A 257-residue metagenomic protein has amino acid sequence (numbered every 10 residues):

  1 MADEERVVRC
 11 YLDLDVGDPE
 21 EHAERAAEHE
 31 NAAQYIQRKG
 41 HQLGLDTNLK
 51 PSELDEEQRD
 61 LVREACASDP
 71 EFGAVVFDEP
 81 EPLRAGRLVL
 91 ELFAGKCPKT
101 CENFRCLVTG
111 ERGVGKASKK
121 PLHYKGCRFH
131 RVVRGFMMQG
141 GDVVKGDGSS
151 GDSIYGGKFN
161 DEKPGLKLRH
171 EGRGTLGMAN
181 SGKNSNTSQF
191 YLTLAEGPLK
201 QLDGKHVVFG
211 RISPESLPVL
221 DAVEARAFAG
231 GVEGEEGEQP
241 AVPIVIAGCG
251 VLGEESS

Functional and structural regions predicted by a protein language model:
M1-S257: Cross-family detector of peptidyl-prolyl cis-trans isomerase
